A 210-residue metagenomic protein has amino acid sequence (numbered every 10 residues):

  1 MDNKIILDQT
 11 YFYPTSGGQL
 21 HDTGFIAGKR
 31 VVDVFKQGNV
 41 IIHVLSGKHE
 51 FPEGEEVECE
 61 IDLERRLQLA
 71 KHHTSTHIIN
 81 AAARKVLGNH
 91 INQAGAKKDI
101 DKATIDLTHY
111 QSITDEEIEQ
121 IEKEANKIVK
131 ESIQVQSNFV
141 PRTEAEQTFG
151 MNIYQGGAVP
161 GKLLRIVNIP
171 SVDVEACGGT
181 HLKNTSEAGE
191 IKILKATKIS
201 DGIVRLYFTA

Functional and structural regions predicted by a protein language model:
M1-A210: A glycine- and charged-residue-rich anion-binding loop/surface
